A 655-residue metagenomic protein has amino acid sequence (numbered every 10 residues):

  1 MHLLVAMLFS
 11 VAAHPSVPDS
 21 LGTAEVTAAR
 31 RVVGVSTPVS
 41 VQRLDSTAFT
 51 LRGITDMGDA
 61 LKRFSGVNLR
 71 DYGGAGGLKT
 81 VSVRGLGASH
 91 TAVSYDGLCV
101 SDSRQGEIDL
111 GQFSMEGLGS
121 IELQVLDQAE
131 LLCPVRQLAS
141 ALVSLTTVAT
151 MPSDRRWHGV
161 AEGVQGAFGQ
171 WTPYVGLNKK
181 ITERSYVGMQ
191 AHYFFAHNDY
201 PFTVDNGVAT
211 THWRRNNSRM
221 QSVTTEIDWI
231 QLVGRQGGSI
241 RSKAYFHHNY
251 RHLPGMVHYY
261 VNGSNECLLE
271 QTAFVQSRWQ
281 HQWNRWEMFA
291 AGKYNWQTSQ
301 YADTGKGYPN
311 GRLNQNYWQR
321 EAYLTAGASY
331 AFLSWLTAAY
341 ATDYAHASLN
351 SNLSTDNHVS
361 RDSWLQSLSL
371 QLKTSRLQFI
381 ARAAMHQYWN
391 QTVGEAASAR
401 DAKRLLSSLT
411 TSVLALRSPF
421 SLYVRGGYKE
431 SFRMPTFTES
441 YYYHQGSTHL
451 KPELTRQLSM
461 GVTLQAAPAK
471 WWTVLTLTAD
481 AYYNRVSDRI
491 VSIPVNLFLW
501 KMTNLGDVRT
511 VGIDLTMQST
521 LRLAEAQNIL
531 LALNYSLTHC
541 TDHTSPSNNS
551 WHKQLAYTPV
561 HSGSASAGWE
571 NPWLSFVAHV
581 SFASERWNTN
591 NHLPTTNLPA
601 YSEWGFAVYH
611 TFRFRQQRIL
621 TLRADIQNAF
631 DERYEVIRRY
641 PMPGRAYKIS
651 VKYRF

Functional and structural regions predicted by a protein language model:
G22-L51: N-terminal periplasmic "start-of-domain" segments of outer-membrane beta-barrel proteins
G58, K62-C99: Extracytoplasmic beta-strand/coil segments of soluble accessory domains associated with Gram-negative outer-membrane
M115-V160: A beta-strand signature from Gram-negative outer-membrane beta-barrel systems, especially the internal plug domain
N178, Q190, R219, I230-V233 (+9 more regions): Conserved C-terminal beta-signal and adjacent last beta-strands/turns of outer-membrane beta-barrel proteins
A196-E226, I230-M288, Y294-E321, S348-L349 (+2 more regions): Flexible loop and strand-edge segments within Gram-negative outer membrane beta-barrel domains
F289-Y301, S418, V424-K429, E453-V511 (+2 more regions): Membrane-embedded beta-barrel scaffold of Gram-negative outer-membrane proteins
S329-N484: Structural signature of Gram-negative outer-membrane beta-barrels, strongest in the C-terminal barrel of TonB-dependent
A339, A345, R376-F379, T476-R485 (+1 more regions): Gram-negative outer-membrane beta-barrel transporters
